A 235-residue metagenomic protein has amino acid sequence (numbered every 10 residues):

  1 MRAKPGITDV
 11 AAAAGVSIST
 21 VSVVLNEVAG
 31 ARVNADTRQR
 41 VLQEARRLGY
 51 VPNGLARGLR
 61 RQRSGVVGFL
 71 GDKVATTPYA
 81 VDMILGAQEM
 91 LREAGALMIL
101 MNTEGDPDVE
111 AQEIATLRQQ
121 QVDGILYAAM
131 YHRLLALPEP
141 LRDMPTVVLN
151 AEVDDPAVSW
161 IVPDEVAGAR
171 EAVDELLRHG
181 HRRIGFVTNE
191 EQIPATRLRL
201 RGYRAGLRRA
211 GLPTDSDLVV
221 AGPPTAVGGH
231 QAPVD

Functional and structural regions predicted by a protein language model:
M1-Q62: N-terminal helix-turn-helix DNA-binding module of bacterial transcription factors
M1-R2, G6, Q62-D174, R178 (+1 more regions): Alpha-helical recognition/docking segments in bacterial nutrient-uptake and carbohydrate-utilization systems
G15, G49, R63, Q121 (+2 more regions): Conserved functional loop/turn residues at catalytic and ligand-binding sites
I18-V23, L59-V74, R183-N189: Short beta-strand segments enriched in small/hydrophobic residues
G30, N34, T77-A80, E110 (+2 more regions): Alpha-helix N-cap/helix-start motif
R47, E89-A94, R142-V148, E152-D235: Bacterial carbohydrate/catabolite-sensing allosteric modules
P52, M98, G124, R183 (+1 more regions): Residue-level detector of short coil/turn "hinge" positions at structural boundaries
